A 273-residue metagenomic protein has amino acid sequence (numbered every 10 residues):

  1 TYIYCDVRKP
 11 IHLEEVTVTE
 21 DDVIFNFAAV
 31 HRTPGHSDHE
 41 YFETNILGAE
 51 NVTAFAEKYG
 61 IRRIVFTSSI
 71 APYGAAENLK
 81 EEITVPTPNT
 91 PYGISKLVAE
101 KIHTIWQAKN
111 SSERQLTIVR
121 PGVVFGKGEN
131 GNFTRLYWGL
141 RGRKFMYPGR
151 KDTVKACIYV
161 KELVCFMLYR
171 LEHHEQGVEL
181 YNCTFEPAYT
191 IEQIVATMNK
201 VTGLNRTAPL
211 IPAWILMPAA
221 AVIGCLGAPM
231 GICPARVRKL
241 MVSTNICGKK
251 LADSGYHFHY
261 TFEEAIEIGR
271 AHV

Functional and structural regions predicted by a protein language model:
V7-L47, N51, F55-K58, Y73: NAD(P)H-binding glycine-rich loop region in Rossmannoid oxidoreductase-like domains and their noncatalytic homologs
E43, L47, E77-F125, F145-G149: Catalytic helix-loop patch of NAD(P)-dependent Rossmann-fold dehydrogenases
T44-A49, V65-S68, S95-K96, A156: Short alpha-helix in the Rossmann-fold core of NAD(P)-dependent oxidoreductases
N51-P91: Conserved Rossmann-fold NAD(P)-dependent oxidoreductase catalytic core, especially the SDR/UDP-sugar
E129-R135, G149-L171, V178-N182: Substrate-positioning beta->alpha
V160, A196, A219-H257: Conserved C-terminal active-site "lid" loop/helix of NAD(P)H-dependent oxidoreductases that clamps the redox cofactor
Y169-I232, E267-R270: Mid/C-terminal beta-alpha module of Rossmann-like enzyme folds, strongest in SDR-family dehydrogenases/epimerases
G248, A252-D253, T261-R270: Amphipathic terminal alpha-helices
